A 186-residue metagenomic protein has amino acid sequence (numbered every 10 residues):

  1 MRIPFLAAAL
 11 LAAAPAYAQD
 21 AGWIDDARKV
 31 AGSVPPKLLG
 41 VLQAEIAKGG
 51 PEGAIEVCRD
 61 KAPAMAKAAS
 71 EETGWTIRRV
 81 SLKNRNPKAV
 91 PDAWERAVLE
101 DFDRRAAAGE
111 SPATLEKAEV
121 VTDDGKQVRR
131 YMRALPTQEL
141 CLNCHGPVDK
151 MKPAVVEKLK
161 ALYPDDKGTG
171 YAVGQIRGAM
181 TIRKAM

Functional and structural regions predicted by a protein language model:
M1-A8: Sec-dependent signal peptide recognition, specifically the positively charged N-region followed immediately by
A8, A44, G146: Short, flexible active-site loop motifs that bind/organize anionic cofactors or intermediates
A13-A18: N-terminal signal peptide c-region/cleavage motif recognized by signal peptidases
Q19-Q138, K150-M186: Extracytoplasmic c-type cytochrome modules immediately beyond a signal peptide or single-pass transmembrane anchor
L142-D149: Detector for the c-type heme attachment site
